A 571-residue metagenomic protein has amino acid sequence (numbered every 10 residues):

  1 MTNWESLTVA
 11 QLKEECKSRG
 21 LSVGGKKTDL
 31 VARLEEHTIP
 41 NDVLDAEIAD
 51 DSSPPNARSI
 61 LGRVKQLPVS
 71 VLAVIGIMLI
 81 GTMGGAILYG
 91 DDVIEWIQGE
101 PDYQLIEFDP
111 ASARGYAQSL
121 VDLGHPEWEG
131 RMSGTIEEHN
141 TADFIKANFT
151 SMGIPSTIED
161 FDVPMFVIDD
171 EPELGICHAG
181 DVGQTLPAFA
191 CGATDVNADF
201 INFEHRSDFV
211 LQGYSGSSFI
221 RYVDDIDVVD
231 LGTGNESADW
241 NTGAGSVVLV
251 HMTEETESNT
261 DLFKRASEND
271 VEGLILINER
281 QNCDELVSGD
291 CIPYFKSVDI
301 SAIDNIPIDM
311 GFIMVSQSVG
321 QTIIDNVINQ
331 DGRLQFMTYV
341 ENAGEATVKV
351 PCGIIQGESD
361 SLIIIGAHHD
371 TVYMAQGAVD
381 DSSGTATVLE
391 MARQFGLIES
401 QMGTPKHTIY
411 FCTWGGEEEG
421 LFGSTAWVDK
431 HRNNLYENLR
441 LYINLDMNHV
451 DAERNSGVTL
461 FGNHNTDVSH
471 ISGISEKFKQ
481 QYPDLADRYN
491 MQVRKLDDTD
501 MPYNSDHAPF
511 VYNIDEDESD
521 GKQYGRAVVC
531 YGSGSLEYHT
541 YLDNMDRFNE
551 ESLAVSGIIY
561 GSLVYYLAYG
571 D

Functional and structural regions predicted by a protein language model:
M1, E36, N41-Q98: Secretory targeting signatures
M1-D45: Basic helix-extension-helix modules of the SAP/HeH family
W96-E137, M152, E171-E173, D370 (+2 more regions): N-terminal capping segment at the start of a domain
E100-F108, H125-H139, D230, L249-E257 (+8 more regions): Second-shell loop/turn segments in exported
Q118, D122-G245, E254: Noncatalytic luminal/extracellular "stalk/propeptide" segments of secretory-pathway proteins
Q212-A238, I300-A378, R393, L397-K406: Soluble metallo-hydrolase cores and metallopeptidase-like ectodomains found primarily in the secretory/periplasmic
W414-S519, G525-C530, L536: Metal-dependent peptidase/peptidase-like ectodomains
G534-D571: His/Asp/Glu-rich mid-to-C-terminal helical/loop segments that flank catalytic regions of hydrolases
